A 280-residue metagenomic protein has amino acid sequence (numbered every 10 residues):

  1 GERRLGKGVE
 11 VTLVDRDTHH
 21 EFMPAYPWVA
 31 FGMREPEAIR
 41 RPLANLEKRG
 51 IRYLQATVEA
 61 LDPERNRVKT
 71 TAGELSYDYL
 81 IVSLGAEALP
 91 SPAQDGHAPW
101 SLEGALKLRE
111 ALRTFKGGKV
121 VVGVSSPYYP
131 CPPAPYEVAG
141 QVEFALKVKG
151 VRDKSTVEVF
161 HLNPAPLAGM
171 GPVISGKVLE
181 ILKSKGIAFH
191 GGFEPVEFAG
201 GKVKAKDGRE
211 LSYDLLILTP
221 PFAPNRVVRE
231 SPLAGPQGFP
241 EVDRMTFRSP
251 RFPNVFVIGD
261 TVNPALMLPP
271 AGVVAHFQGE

Functional and structural regions predicted by a protein language model:
G1-R52, Y128-G169: Beta1-alpha1 glycine-rich phosphate/pyrophosphate-binding loop at the start of Rossmann-like nucleotide-binding domains
E10, R49-L61, R65-V68, L75 (+1 more regions): A Rossmann-like FAD-binding core segment of flavoenzymes
E10-V11, K119-V121, T156, N254: Residues that mark the start of a beta-strand
I51-E137, Q141-G150, I217: FAD-binding core/adjacent interface of flavoenzyme oxidoreductases
T71, S83-G85, K206, T219-P220 (+1 more regions): Short, well-ordered coil/turn residues at beta-beta hairpins and beta-strand->alpha-helix junctions within
A88-P90, S126-Y129, L162-P166, V262-A265: A short, flexible beta-alpha/helix-coil linker loop
A93-K116, E210-H276: FAD-site-proximal beta/loop scaffold in flavoenzymes
F144-K147, A275-E280: Internal hydrophobic alpha-helix adjacent to the cofactor/substrate pocket in enzyme cavities
